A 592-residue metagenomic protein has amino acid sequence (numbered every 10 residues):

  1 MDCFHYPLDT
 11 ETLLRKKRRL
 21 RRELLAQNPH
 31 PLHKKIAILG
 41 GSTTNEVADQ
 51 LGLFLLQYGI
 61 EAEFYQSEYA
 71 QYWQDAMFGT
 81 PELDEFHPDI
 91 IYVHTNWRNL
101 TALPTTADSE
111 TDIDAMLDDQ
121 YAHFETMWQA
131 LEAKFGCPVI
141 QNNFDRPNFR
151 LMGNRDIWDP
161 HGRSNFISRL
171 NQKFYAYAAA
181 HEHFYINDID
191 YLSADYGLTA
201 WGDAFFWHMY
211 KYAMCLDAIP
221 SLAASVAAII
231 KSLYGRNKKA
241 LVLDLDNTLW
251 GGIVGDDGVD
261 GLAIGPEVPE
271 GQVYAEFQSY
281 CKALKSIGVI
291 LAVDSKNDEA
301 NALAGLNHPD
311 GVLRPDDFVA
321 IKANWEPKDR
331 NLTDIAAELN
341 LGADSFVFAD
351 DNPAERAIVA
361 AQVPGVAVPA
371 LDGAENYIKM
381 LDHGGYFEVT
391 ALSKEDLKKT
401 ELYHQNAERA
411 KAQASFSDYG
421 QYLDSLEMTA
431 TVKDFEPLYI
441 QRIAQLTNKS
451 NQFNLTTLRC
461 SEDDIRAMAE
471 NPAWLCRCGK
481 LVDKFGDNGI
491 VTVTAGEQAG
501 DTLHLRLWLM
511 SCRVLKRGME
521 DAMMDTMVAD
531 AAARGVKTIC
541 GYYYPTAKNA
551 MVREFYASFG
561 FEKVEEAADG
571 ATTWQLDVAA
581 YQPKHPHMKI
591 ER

Functional and structural regions predicted by a protein language model:
M1-V242, L249-W250, G255-G261, A354 (+2 more regions): Extracellular glycan-modifying ectodomains
E61-F64, D317-A320, G365-G373: Short hydrophobic/aromatic-enriched beta-strand-loop microsegments
V254-S279, P364-L371: Basic, amphipathic juxtamembrane/active-site segments that coordinate anionic phosphate or diphosphate groups
Q272, E276-N307, L455-C460, D464-I465 (+2 more regions): Substrate-recognition element of Asp-dependent hydrolases with the DxDx(T/V) motif
L332-P353, V359: Conserved Lys-Pro-Asp/Glu-containing loop-to-beta segment of HAD-superfamily phosphomonoesterases, centered on
E338, A360, P364-L426, A529-R592: Terminal substrate-recognition subdomain of acyl/acetyltransferases
T431-S511: A conserved beta-strand-loop-helix scaffold within acyl/acetyltransferase catalytic domains
K484, I490-E565: Acyl-donor binding region in acyl/amide transferases
